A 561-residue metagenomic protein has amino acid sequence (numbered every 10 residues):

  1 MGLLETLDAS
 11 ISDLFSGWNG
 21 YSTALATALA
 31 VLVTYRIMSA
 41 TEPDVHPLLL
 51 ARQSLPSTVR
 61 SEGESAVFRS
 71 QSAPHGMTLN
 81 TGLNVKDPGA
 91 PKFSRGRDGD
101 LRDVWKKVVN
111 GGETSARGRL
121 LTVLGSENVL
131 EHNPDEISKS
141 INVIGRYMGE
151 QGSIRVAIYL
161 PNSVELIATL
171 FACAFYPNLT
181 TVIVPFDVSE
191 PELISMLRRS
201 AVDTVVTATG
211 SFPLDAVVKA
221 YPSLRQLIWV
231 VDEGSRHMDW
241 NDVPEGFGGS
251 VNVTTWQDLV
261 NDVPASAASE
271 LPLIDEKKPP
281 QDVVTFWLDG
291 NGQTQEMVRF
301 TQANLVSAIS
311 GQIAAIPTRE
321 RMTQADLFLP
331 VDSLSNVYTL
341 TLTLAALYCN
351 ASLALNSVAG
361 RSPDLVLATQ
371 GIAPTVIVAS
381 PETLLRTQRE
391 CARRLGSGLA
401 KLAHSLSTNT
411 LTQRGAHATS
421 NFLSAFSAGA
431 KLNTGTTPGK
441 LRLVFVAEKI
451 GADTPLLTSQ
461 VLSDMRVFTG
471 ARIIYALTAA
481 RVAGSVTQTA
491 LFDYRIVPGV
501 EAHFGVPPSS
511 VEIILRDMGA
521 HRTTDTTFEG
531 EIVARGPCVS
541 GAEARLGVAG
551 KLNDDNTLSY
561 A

Functional and structural regions predicted by a protein language model:
H46-L50, R69-S70, P74-N133, P279-T294: AMP-dependent adenylate-forming
D98-S153, A157-S163, T169, P191-I194 (+1 more regions): Conserved AMP-binding/adenylate-forming core of the ANL superfamily
P134, A157-Y159, L166, L170 (+4 more regions): Short beta-strand->loop structural element characteristic of the AMP-binding/adenylate-forming
I154-L160, V164, Q281-V283, R299 (+1 more regions): Conserved AMP-binding loop of ANL adenylate-forming enzymes
V164-P185, I313, S335-A351, V461-S463 (+1 more regions): Hydrophobic alpha-helical segments in the ANL/AMP-binding
D187-P222, R236-F247, A308-L329, S352 (+2 more regions): Conserved ATP-dependent adenylate/AMP-binding module captured primarily in the ANL superfamily
V218-S310, C391-T454: ANL superfamily adenylate-forming
F422-T434, P438-A561: Conserved AMP-binding/adenylate-forming
